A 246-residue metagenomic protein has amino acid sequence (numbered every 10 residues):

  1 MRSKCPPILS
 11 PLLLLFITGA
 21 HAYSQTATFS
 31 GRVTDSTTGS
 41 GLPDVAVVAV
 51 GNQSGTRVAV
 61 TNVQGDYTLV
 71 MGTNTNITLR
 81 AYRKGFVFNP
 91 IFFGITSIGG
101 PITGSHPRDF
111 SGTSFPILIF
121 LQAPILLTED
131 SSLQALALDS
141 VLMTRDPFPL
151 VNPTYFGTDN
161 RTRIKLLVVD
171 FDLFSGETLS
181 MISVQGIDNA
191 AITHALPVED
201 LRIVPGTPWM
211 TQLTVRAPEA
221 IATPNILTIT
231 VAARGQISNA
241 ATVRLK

Functional and structural regions predicted by a protein language model:
L14-T28, T34: Beta-strand-rich domain onsets/edges
A27-F29, S36-N52: Short, ordered, surface-exposed loop/turn motifs in non-cytosolic proteins
S40, T68-T78: Short Pro-Gly-centered beta-turn/loop motif in secreted/extracellular proteins
N52-D66, V70: Short, acidic Ser/Thr/Gly-rich low-complexity loop/linker segments typical of extracellular and cell-surface proteins
N52-S54, R80-I98, L213: A short, solvent-exposed loop/turn motif at the edges and junctions of modular extracellular/periplasmic domains
G65-L69, R108, T211-V215: Short strand-edge motifs at loop-to-beta-strand transitions and within beta-strands of extracellular beta-rich domains
I95-I117: Extracellular beta-sheet/turn segments enriched in Thr/Pro/Gly and aliphatic residues
P116-K246: A sequence-level detector for low-complexity, Ser/Thr- and acidic-rich stretches
